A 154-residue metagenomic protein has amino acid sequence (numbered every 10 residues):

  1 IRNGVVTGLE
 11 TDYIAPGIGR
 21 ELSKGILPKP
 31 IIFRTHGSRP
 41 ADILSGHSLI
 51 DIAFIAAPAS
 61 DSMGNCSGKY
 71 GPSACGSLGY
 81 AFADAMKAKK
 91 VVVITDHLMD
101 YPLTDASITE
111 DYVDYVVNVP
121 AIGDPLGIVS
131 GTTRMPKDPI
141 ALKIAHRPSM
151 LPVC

Functional and structural regions predicted by a protein language model:
I1-C154: Conserved alpha/beta enzyme-core scaffold
